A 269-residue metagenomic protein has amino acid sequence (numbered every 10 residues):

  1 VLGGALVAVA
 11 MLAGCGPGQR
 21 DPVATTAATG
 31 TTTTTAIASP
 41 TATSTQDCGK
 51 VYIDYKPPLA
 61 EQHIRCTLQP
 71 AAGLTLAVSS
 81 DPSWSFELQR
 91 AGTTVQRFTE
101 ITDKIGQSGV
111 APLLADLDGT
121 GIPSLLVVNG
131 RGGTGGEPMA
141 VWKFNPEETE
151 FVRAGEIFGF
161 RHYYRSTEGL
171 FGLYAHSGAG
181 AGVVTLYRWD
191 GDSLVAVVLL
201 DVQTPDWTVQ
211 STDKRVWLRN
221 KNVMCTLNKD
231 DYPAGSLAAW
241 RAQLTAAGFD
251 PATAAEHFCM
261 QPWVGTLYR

Functional and structural regions predicted by a protein language model:
V1-G3: Bacterial N-terminal signal peptides that target proteins for export
M11-G14: C-terminal motif of bacterial Sec signal peptides marking the signal peptidase cleavage site
G16-G30, A36-T75, L173-R269: Acidic, small-residue rich beta-repeat scaffolds with periodic aromatic anchors
Q62-Q69, Q107-L117, G159-L173: Beta-propeller blade termini
A72-A77, D116-N129, E168-A175: Acidic/hydrophobic-patterned starts of short beta strands in beta-sheet-rich repeat architectures
S85, T134-A140, G180-L186: Structural motif
E87-G133, P138: A glycine-rich, hydrophobic loop/mini-helix early in the fold
D103-G109, E156-H162, D201-D206: Short coil/turn segments at the loop-to-beta-strand junctions that recur within blades of beta-propeller repeat folds
